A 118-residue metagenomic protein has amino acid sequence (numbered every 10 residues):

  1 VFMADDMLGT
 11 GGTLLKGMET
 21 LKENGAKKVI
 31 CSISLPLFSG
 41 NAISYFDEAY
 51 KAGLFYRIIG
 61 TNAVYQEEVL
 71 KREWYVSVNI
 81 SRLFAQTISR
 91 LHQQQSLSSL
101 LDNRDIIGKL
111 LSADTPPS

Functional and structural regions predicted by a protein language model:
V1-S118: PRPP-associated nucleotide enzymes
